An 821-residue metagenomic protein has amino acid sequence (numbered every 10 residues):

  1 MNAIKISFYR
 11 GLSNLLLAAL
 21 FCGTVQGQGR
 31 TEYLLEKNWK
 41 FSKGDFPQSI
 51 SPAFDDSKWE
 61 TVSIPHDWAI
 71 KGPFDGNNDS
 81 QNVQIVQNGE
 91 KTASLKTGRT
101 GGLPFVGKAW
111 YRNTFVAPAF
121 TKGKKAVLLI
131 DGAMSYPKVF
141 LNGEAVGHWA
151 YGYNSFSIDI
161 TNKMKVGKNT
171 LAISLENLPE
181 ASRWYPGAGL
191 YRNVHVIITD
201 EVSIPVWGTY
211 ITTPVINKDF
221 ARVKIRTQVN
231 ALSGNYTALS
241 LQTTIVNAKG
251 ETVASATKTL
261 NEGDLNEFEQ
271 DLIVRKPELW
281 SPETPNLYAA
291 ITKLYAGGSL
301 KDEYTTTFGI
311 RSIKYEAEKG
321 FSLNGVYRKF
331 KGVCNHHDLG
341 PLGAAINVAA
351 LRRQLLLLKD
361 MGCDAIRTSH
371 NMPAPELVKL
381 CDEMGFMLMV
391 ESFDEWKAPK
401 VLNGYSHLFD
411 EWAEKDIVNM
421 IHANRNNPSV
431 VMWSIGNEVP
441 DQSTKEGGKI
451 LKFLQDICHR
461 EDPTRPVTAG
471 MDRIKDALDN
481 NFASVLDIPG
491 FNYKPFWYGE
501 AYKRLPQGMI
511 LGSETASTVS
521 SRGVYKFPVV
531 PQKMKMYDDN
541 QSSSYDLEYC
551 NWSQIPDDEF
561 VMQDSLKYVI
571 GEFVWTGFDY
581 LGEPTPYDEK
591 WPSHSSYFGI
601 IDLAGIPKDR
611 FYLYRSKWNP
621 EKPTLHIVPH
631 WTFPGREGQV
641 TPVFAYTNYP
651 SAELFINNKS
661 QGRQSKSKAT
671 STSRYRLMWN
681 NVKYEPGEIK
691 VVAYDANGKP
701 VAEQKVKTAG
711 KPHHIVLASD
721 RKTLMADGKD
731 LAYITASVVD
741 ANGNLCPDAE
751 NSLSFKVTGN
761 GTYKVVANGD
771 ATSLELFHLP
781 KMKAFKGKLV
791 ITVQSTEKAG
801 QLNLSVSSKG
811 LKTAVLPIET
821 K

Functional and structural regions predicted by a protein language model:
M1-R30: Bacterial Sec-dependent N-terminal signal peptides
Q28-L129, G187-L190, F578, G635-E637: Extended carbohydrate-recognition surfaces in non-catalytic/accessory domains of CAZymes and lectin-like proteins
T31-L35, S42-D45, G101-Y210, L232-S233 (+5 more regions): Accessory beta-strand-rich segments of carbohydrate-active enzymes
K43, D67, K71-P73, E144 (+3 more regions): Extended substrate-binding grooves/exosites of carbohydrate-active enzymes
P52-F54, Y236-Q242, E283-A289, N648 (+4 more regions): Short flexible loop/turn segments that cap and initiate beta-strands
I160-N162, Q270-L279, L677-Y684, F777-E797: Short, hydrophobic beta-strand segments
K165-V166, R226-E316, W679, E685-P686 (+4 more regions): Extended acidic/polar, glycine-enriched regions that form or flank non-catalytic beta-rich accessory modules
I225-V229, I291-K293, V643-T647, V692-A693 (+4 more regions): Beta-strand-rich structural segments
